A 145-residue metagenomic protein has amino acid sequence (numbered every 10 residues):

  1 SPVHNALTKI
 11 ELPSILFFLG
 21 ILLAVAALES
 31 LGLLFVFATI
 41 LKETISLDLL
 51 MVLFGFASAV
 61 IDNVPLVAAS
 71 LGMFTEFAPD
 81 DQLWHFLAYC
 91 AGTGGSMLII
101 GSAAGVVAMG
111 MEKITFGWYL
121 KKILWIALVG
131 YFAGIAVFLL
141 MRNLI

Functional and structural regions predicted by a protein language model:
S1-A26, S30-T44: Hydrophobic transmembrane alpha-helices of multi-pass solute/ion transporters
I10, T44, C90, I123-A127: Loop-to-transmembrane-helix entry motif
I15-L16, D48-L53, W84-H85, L120-L128: Hydrophobic alpha-helical transmembrane segments
L16-G20, S30, A38-I40, E76-F77 (+4 more regions): Short, surface-exposed linear patches
L19-A26, F54-G55, A91, A127-M141: Hydrophobic core segments of alpha-helical transmembrane domains in multi-pass membrane transport and ion-translocation
A26-F116: Membrane-interfacial helix-loop connectors
S96-I100, A104-I145: Juxtamembrane and boundary regions of transmembrane helices in multi-pass small-molecule transporters and channels
